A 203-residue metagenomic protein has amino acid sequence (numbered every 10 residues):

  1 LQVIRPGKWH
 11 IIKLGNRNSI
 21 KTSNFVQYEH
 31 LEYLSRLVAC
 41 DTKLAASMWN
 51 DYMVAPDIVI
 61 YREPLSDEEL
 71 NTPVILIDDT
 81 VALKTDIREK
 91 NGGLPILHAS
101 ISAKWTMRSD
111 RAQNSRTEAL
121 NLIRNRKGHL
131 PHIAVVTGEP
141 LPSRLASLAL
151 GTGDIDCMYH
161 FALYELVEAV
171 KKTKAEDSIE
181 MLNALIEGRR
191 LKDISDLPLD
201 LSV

Functional and structural regions predicted by a protein language model:
L1-Q2, P6, N125-V203: C-terminal tail/extension regions appended to the core domain(s) of diverse proteins
L1-R17: Nuclease-adjacent, charged terminal/linker segments that flank catalytic cores
I12-N91: Active-site metal-binding core of divalent-cation-utilizing nuclease and nuclease-like domains
I58, L97-A103, S115: Conserved catalytic cores of phosphodiester-cleaving nucleases, focusing on short active-site segments
R62-P64, K104-M107, T137-P140: Short, flexible loop/turn elements at secondary-structure junctions
E68-P73, T106-E118, H129, S143-A146: Active-site-adjacent loop/helix micro-motif of nuclease/hydrolase catalytic cores
G92-I96: Short, flexible turn/loop "capping" segments at secondary-structure junctions
L120-I123: A short, acidic, amphipathic alpha-helical segment used as a generic capping/interface helix at domain edges
